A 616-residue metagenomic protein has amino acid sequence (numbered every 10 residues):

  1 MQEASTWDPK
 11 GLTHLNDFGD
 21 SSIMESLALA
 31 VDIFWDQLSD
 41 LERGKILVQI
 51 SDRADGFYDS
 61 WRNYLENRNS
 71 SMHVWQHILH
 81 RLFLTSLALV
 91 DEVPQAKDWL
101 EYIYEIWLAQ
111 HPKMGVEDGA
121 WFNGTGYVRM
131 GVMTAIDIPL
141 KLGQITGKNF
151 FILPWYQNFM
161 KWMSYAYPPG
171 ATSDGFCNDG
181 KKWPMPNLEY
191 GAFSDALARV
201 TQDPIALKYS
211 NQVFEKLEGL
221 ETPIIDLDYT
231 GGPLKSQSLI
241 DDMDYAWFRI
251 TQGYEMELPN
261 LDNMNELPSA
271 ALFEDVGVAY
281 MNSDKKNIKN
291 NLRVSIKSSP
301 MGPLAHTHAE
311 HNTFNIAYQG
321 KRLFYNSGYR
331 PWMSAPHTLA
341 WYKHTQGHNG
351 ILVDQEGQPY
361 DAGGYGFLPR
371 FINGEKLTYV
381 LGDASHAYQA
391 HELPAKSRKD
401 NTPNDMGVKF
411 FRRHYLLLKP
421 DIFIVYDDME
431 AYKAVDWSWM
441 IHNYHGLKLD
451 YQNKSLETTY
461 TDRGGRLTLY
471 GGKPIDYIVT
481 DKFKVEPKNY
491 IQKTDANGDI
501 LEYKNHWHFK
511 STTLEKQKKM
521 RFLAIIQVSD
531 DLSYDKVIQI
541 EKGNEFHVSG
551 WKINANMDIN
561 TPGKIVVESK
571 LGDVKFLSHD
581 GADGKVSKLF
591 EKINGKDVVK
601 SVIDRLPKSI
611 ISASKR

Functional and structural regions predicted by a protein language model:
M1-W183: Aromatic-lined, polymer-binding surfaces characteristic of secreted/periplasmic polysaccharide-degrading enzymes
P9, G124-Y127, G147, P168 (+7 more regions): An acidic- and aromatic-residue-enriched active-site/binding cleft used to recognize and process polar
N16, D20, W75, V128-G131 (+11 more regions): Active-site-proximal structural scaffolding
L89, Y127-L323, I372-N373, E515-R521 (+1 more regions): Carbohydrate-active enzyme catalytic cores, enriched for enzymes that act on polyanionic acidic polysaccharides
G119-T125, I145-N149, P300-P303, A335-L339 (+1 more regions): Active-site rim elements
F176-P184, Y190, L323-H344, N349: Aromatic/acidic polysaccharide-binding cleft in carbohydrate-active enzymes
R330-R616: CBM-like, beta-strand-rich accessory domains located in the C-terminal region of large, secreted polysaccharide-active
